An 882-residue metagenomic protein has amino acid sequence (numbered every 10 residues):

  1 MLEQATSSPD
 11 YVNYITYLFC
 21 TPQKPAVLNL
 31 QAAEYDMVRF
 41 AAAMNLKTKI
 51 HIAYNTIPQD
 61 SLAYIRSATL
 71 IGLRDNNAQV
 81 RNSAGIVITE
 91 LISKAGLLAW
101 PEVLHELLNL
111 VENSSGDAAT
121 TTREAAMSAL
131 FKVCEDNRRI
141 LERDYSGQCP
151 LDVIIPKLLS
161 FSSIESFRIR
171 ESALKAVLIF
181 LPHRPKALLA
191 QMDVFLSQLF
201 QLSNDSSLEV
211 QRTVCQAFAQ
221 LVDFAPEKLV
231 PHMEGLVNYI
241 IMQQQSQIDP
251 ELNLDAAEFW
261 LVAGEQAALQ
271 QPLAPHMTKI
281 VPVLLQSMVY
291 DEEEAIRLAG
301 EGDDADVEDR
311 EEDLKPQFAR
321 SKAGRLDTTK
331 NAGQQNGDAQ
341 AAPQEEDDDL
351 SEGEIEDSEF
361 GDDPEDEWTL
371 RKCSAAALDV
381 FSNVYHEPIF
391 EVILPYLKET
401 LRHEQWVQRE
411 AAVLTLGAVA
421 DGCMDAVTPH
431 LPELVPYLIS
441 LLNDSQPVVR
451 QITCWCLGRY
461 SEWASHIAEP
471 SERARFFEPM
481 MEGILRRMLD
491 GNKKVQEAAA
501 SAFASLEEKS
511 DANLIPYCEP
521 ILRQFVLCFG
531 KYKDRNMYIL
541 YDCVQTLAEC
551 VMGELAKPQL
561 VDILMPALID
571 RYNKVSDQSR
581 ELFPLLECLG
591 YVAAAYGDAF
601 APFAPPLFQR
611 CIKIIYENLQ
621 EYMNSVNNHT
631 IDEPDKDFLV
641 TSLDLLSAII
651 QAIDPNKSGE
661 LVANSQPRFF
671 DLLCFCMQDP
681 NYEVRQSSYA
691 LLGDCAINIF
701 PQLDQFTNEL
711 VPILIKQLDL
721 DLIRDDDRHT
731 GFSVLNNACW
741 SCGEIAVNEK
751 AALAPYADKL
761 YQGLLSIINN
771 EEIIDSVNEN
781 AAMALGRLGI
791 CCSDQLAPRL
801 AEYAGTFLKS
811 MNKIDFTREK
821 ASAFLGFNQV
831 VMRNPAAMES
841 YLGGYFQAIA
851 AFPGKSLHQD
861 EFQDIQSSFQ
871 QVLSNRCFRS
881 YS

Functional and structural regions predicted by a protein language model:
M1-S882: Karyopherin-beta/Importin-beta family HEAT-repeat alpha-solenoid scaffold
